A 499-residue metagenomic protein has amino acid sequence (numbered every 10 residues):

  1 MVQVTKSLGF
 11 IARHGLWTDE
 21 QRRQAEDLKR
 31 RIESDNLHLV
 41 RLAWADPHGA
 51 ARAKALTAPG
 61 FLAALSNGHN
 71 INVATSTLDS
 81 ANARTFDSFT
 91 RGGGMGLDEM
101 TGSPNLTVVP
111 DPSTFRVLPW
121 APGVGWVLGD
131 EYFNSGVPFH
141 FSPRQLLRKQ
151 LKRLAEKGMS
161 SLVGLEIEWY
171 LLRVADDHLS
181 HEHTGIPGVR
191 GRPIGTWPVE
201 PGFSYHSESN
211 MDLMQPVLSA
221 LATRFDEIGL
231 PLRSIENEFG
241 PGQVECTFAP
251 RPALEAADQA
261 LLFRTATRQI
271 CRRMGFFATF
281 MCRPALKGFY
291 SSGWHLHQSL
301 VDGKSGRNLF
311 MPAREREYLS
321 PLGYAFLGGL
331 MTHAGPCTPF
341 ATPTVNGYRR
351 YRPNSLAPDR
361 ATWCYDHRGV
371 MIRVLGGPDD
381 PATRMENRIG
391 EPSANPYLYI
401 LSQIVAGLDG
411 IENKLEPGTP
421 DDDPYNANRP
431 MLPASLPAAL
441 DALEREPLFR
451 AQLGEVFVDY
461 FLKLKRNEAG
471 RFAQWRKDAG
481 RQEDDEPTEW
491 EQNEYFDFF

Functional and structural regions predicted by a protein language model:
V2-S234, A256, N428-F499: ATP/Mg2+-dependent ligation/transfer catalytic cores
G15-W17, R22-R31, H38-A51, A55-A155 (+3 more regions): Active-site capping/gating regions of soluble enzymes
L162-Y170, V189-E208, I228-F248, A278-H297 (+1 more regions): Core alpha/beta catalytic barrel or barrel-like domain that forms the active/cofactor pocket in diverse metabolic
